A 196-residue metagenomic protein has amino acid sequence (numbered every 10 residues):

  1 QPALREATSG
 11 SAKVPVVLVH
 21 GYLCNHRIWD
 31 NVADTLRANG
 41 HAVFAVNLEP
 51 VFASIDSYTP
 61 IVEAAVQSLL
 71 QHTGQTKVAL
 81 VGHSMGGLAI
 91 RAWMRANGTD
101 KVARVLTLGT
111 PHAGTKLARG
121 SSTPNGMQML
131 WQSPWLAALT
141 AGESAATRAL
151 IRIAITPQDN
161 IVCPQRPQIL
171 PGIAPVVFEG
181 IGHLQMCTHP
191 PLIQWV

Functional and structural regions predicted by a protein language model:
Q1-V16, D30-D34, N39: Flexible, membrane-associating and regulatory peripheral segments of lipid-active enzymes
A7-T8, G142-S144, Q165-Q168: Short secondary-structure boundary/capping segments
V17-Y22, H26-R27, R37-T147, A154 (+2 more regions): Serine-dependent carboxylesterase/thioesterase catalytic core of lipase-like alpha/beta-hydrolase/SGNH enzymes
Q132, A137-E143, I169-E179, W195: A hydrolase-biased, glycine/serine/histidine/acidic-enriched motif that marks catalytic-domain neighborhoods in diverse
R148-I155, A174-V176: Catalytic His-Asp charge-relay segment
P157-A174: Conserved loop-alpha-helix segment in the C-terminal half of the alpha/beta-hydrolase fold that carries the catalytic
C187-V196: Post-His helix in hydrolase/transferase enzymes
